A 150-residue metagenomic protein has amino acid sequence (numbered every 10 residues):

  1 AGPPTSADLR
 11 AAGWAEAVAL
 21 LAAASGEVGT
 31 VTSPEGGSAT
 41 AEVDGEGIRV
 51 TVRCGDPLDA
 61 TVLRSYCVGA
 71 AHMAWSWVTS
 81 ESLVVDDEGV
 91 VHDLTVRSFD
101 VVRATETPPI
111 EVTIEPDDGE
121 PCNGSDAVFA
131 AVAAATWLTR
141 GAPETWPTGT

Functional and structural regions predicted by a protein language model:
A1-T150: C-terminal catalytic domains of large/alpha subunits in multi-subunit enzymes
